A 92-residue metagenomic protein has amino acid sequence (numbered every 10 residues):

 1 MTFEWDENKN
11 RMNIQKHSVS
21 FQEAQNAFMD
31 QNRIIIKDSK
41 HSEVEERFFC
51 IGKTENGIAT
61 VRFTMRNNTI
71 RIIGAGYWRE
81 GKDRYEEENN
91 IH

Functional and structural regions predicted by a protein language model:
M1-H92: Ribonuclease/tRNase effector modules and their secretory precursors
